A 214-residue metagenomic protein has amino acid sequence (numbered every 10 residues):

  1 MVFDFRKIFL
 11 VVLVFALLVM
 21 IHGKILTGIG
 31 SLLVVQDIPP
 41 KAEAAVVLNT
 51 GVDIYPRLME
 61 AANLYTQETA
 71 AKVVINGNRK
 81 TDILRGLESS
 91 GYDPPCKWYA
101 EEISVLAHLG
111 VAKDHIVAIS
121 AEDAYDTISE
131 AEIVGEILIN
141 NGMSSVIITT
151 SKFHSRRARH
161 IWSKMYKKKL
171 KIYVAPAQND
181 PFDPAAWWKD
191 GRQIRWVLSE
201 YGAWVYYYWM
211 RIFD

Functional and structural regions predicted by a protein language model:
M1-D4: N-terminal Lys/Arg-rich, disordered targeting/topogenic segments
K7-K24: Hydrophobic membrane-insertion alpha-helices, especially the h-region of bacterial N-terminal signal peptides
V12, A62, S163, A203-W204: Generic intrinsically disordered, low-complexity segments enriched for polar/acidic and small residues
I21-K189: A structural signal for short, hydrophobic/glycine-enriched beta-strand patches
D190-D214: A transmembrane-helix-recognition feature enriched in membrane-embedded lipid enzymes and envelope glyco-/phospholipid
